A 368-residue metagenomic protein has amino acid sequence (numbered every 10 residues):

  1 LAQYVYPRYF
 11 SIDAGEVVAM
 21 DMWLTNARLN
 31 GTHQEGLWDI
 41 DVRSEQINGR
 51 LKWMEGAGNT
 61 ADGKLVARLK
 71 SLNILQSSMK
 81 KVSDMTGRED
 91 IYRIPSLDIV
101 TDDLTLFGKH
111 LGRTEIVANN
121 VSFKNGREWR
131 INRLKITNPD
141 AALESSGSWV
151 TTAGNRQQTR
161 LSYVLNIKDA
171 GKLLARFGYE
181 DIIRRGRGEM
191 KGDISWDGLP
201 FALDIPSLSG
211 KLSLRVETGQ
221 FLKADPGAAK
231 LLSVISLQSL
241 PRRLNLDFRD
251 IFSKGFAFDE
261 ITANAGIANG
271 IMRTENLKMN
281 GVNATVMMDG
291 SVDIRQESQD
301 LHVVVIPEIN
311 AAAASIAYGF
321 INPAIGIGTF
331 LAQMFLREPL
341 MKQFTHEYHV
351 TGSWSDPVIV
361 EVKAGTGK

Functional and structural regions predicted by a protein language model:
Y6-W23, N30, D39-D84, R88-H110 (+3 more regions): Small-residue helix/turn framework positions
S122-F123: Short, compositionally biased segments
E347-S353, V358-E361: C-terminal low-complexity, glycine/proline- and small-hydrophobic-enriched intrinsically disordered tails that act as
